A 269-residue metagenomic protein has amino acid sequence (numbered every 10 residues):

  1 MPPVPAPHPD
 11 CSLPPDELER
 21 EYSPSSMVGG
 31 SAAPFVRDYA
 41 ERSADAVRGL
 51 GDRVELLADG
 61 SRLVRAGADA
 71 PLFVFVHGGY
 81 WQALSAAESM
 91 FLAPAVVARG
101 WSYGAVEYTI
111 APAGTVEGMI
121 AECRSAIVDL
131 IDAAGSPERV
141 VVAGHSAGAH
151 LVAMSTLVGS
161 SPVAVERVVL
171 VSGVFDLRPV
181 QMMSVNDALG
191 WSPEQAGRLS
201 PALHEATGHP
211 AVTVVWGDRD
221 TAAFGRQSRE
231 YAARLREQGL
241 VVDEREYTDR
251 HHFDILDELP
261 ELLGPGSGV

Functional and structural regions predicted by a protein language model:
M1-V269: Alpha/beta-hydrolase superfamily serine-hydrolase fold, recognizing
